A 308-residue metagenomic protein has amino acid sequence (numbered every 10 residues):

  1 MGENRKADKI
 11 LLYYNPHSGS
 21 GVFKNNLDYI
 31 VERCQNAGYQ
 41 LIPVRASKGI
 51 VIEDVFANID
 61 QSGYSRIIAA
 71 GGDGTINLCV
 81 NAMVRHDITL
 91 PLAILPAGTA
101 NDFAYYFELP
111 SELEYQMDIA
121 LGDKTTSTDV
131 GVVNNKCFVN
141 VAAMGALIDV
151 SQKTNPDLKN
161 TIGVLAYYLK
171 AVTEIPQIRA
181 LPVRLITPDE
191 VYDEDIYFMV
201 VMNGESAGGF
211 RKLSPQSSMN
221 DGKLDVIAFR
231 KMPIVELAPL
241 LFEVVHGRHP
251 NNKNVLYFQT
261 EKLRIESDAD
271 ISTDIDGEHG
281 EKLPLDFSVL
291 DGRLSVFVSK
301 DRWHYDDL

Functional and structural regions predicted by a protein language model:
M1-A70, N77, A82, E190 (+1 more regions): ATP/NTP phosphate-donor binding region
N4, Y13, A37, A46 (+1 more regions): Catalytic core of DAGKc-family lipid kinases
K9, K136-C137, P182, F198 (+5 more regions): Structural motif
F23, L78-V80, A104-Y105, F210-R211 (+2 more regions): Short glycine-/acidic-enriched loop or helix-start segments at secondary-structure transitions that form or flank
D73, M199: Short conserved active-site loop signatures built around small residues
A143, L147, V200-L213, H279: Glycine-rich phosphate/pyrophosphate-binding beta-alpha loops
L158-A166, P215-E236: Gly/Ser/Thr-rich active-site loops/lids in small-molecule metabolic enzymes that frequently grip phosphoryl groups
T187, D193, S218, A228-L308: ATP/nucleoside-binding phosphotransfer catalytic cores, i.e., glycine-rich phosphate-binding loops
